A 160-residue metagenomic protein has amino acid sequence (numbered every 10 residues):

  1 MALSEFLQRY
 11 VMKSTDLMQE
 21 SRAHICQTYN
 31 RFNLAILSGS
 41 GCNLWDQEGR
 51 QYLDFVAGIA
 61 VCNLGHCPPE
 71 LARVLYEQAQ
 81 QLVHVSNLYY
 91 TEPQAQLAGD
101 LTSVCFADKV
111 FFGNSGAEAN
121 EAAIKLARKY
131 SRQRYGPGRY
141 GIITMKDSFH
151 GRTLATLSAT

Functional and structural regions predicted by a protein language model:
L3-S40, L88: Active-site-adjacent loop/helix segments that line or gate small-molecule/cofactor pockets in enzymes
S21, I25, Y29, A79-V83 (+2 more regions): Structural signal for hydrophobic packing residues in well-ordered secondary-structure cores of soluble enzyme domains
L34-D54: Active-site and channel-lining beta-strand-loop segments that bind or position nucleotide-derived/phosphorylated
D46, D54, Q78, E118-E121 (+1 more regions): Acidic active-site catalytic centers that drive phospho-/nucleotidyl reactions and related ester hydrolyses
Y52, G58-L88, E92, A98-N114: Glycine-rich phosphate-binding segment of PLP-dependent enzymes
V56-A57, S158: Short clusters of small/polar residues that mark proteolytic maturation junctions
G99-T160: PLP-dependent aspartate aminotransferase-fold enzymes
